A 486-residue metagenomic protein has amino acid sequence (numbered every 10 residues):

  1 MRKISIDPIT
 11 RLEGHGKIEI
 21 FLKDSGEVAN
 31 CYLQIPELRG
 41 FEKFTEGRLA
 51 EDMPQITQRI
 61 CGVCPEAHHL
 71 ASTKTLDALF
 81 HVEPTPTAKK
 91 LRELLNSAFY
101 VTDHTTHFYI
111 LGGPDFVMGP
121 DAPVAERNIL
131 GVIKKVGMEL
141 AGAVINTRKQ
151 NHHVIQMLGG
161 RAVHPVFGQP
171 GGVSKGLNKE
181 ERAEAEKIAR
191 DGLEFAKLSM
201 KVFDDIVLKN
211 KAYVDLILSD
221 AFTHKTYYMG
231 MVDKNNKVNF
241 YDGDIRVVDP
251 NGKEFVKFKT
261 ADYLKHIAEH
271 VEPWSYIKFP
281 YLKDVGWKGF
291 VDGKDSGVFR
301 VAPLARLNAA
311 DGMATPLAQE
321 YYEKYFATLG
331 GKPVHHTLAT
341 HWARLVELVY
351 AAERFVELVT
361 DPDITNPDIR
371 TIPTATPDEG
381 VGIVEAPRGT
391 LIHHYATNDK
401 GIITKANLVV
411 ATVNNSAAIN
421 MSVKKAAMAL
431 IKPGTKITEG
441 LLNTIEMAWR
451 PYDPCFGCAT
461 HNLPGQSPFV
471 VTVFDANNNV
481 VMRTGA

Functional and structural regions predicted by a protein language model:
M1-R388, V410-A486: Active-site bordering "gate/hinge" segments that shape substrate access to catalytic or cofactor-binding pockets
P387, H394-N414: Low-complexity, glycine/alanine/valine/leucine- and proline-rich hydrophobic stretches
